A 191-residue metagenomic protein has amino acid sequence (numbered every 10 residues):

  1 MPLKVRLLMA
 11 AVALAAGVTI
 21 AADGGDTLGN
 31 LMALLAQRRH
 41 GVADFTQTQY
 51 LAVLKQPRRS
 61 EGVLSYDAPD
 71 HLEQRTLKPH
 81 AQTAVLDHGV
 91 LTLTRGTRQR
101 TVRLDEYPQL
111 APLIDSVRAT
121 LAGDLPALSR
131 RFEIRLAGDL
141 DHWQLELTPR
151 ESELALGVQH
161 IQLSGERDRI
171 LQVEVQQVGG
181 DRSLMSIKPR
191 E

Functional and structural regions predicted by a protein language model:
M1-M9: Bacterial N-terminal signal peptides that target proteins for export
V12-A22: Hydrophobic h-region of N-terminal signal peptides that target proteins for export in Gram-negative bacteria
D26-L51, K55-P57, R95-E146, G157: Flexible, processing/modification-adjacent segments and terminal tails in exported/periplasmic/extracellular proteins
F45, L72-T76, L91-L93, L145-L147 (+1 more regions): Short hydrophobic/aromatic-rich beta-strand segments that constitute the beta-sheet cores of beta-sandwich/beta-barrel
Q56-G62, H160, D181: Amphipathic hydrophobic-ligand
G62-S65, L163-G165: Extended lipid/amphipathic-ligand handling interfaces
V63-D115, S183: An acidic-aromatic
L125-R131, G138-E191: Gly/Pro-enriched, hydrophobic low-complexity segments that function as extracytoplasmic propeptides/linkers
